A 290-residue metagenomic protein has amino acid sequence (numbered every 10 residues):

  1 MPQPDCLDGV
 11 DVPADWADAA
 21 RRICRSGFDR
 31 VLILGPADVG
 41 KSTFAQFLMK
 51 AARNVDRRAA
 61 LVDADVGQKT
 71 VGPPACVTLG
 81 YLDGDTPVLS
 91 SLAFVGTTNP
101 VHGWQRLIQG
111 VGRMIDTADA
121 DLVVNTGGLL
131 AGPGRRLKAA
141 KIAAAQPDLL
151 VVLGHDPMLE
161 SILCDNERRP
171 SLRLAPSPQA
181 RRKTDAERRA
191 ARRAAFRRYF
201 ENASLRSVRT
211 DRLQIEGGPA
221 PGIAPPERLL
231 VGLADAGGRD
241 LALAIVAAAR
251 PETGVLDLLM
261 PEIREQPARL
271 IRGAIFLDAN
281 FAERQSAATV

Functional and structural regions predicted by a protein language model:
M1-S26, I33, A51, A144-V290: Preference for solvent-exposed, low-hydrophobicity sequence contexts
G9-L34, V55-D56, A60-L122, L130: Nucleotide-state-sensitive switch-loop elements of NTP-binding domains
A37: The conserved Walker
K41: Conserved lysine of the Walker
F44, L48: Hydrophobic positions on the alpha1 helix immediately C-terminal to the Walker A/P-loop
K50, Q68, A139-K141: A generic local secondary-structure boundary/capping motif
I108-L174: Contiguous mid-protein beta-loop-alpha structural module that forms a pocket-lining wall or clamp of enzyme active
